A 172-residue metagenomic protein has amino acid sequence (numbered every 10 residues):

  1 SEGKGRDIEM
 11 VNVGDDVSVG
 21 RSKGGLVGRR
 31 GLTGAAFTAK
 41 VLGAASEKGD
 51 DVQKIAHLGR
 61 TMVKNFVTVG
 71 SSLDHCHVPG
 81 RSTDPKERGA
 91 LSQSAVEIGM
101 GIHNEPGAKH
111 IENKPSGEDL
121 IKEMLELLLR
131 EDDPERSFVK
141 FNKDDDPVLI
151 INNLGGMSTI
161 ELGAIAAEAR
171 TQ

Functional and structural regions predicted by a protein language model:
S1, E9-V13, K40-S46, P147-T159: Short glycine-rich or small-residue beta-strand-to-loop segments that form or flank ligand, phosphate, metal/Fe-S
S1-D7, E168-T171: A glycine- and small-aliphatic-rich helix-loop capping segment at beta-alpha/alpha-beta transitions that lines
G3-L32: Short, acidic/small-residue loops that bind anionic groups at enzyme active sites
V19-G20, E97-N113, I151: Gly-rich Lys/Arg/Thr-decorated short loops/hinges at beta-loop-alpha junctions or inter-strand turns that position
R21-R29, A39-H103: Internal, active-site/partner-interface "lid" segment
A35-A39, A166-A167: Amphipathic alpha-helical segments in well-structured domains
N113-L128: Conserved mixed alpha/beta catalytic, RNA-binding, or beta-rich assembly cores of soluble enzyme, regulatory
L127, D133-Q172: C-terminal non-catalytic interaction/assembly regions of soluble proteins
